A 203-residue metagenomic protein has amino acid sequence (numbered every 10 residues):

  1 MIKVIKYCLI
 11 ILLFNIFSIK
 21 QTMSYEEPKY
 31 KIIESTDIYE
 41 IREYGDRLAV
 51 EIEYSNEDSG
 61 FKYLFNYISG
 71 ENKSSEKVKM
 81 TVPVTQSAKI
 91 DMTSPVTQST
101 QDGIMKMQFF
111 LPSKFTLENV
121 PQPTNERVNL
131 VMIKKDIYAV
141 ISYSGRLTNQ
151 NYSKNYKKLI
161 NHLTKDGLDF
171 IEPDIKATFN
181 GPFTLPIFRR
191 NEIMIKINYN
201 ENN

Functional and structural regions predicted by a protein language model:
I2-N203: A solvent-exposed interaction/effector surface
